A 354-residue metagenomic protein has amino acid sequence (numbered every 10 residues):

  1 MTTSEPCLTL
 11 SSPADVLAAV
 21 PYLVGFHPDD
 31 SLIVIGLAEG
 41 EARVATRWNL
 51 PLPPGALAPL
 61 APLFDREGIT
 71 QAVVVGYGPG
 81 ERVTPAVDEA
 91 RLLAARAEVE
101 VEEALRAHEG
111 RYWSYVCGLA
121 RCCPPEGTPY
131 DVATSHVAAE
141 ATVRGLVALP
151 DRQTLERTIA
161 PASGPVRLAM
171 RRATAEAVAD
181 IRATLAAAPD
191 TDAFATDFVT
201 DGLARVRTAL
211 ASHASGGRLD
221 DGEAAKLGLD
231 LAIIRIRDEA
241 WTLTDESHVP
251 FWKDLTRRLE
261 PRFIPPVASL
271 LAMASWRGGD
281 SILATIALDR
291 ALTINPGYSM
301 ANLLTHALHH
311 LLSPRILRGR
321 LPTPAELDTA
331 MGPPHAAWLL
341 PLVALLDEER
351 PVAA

Functional and structural regions predicted by a protein language model:
T2-Y22, H27-D29, R43-A354: Charged, compositionally biased boundary regions
L32-G36: Short beta-strand scaffold segments in enzyme catalytic cores
L37-E41: Short acidic-glycine loop/turn motifs at beta-strand connectors
